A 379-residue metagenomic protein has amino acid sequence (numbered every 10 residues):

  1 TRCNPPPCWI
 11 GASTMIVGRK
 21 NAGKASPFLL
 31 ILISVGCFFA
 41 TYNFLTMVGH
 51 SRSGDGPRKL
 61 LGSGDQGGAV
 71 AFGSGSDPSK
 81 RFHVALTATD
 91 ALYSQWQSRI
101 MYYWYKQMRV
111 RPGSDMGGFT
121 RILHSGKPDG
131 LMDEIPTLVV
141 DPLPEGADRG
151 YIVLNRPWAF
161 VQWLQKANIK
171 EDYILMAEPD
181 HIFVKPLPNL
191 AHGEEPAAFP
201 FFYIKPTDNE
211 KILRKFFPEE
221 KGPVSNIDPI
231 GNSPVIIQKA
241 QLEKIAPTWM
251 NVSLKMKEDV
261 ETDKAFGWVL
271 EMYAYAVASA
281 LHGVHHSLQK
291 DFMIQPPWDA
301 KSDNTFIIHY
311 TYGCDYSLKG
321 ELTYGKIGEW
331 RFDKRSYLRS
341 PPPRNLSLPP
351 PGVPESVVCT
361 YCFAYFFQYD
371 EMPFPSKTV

Functional and structural regions predicted by a protein language model:
T1-K24: Short, low-complexity, Lys/Arg-enriched N-terminal segments of secretory-pathway carbohydrate enzymes
I16-N155, W163-E171, V379: N-terminal anchoring/stem segment of glycosyltransferases
F38, Y93-S94, D129-M132, I182-P186 (+2 more regions): Short catalytic/ligand-binding loop motif for oxyanion handling, primarily in non-cytosolic enzymes, centered on
D133, R149, P186-L190, N209-E210: Short, solvent-exposed loop/turn and secondary-structure capping segments
L154-T207, Y275: GT-A fold catalytic core of metal-dependent nucleotide-sugar glycosyltransferases, centered on the diacidic
Y203-K221: E2/UBC-UEV (E2-variant) core
E220-D315: Catalytic core and acceptor-binding pocket of nucleotide-sugar-dependent glycosyltransferases
H282-V379: C-terminal catalytic/acceptor-binding lobe
